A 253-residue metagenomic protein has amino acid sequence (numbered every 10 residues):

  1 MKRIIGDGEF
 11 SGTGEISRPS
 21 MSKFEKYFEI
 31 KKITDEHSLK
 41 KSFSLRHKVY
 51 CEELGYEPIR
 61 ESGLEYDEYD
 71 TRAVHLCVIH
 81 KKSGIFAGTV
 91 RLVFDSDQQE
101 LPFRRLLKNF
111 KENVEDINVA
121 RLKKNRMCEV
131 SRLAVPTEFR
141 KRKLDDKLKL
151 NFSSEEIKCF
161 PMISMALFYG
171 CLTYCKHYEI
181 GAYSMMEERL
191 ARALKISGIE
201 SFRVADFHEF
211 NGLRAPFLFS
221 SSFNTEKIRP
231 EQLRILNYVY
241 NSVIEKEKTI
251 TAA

Functional and structural regions predicted by a protein language model:
M1, F86-R105: An N-terminal domain-start capping segment
M1-E25: Short acidic N-proximal helix/loop "leader" segments that mark the beginning of a domain or an inter-domain linker
I16-L64, T71, H75-K82, F86 (+1 more regions): Short amphipathic alpha-helix that is part of the acyltransferase structural core
S62-Y69, R189-A193: Beta-rich nucleic-acid/ligand-interaction surfaces
E65-D70, F207-N211: A short beta-turn/loop motif at secondary-structure boundaries
K81-S83, E138, S220-T225: Short loop segments at secondary-structure junctions
D97-L218: Acyl-donor binding region in acyl/amide transferases
G198-A252: Accessory, usually C-terminal, subdomains that scaffold auxiliary metal cofactors
